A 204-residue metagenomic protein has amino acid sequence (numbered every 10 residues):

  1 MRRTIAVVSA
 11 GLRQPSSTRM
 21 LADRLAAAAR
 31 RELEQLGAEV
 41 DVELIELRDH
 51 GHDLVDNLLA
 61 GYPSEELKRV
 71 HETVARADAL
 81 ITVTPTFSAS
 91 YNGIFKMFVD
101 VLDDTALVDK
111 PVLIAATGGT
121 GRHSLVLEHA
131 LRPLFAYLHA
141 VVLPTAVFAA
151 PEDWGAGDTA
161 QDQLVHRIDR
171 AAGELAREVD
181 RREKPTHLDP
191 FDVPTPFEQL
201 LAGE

Functional and structural regions predicted by a protein language model:
M1-V83, A89-K96, D100, F191-E204: N-terminal beta1-alpha1-beta2 submodule of the flavodoxin-like/Rossmannoid cofactor-binding fold
L21-L25, L127, A171: Hydrophobic alpha-helical membrane-association signature
A28, E32, L134-V141, A150 (+1 more regions): Change "in soluble alpha/beta enzymes" to "in soluble alpha/beta proteins
N57, Y62-V74, T120, A130 (+3 more regions): Functional cleft and adjacent loop/helix regions within the main domain that mediate ligand binding or catalysis
T82-T84, A115-A116: Conserved beta-strand segments of the P-loop GTPase G domain that flank and frequently precede/overlap
D104-V108: Short, conserved loop/helix-junction motifs that constitute active-site signature segments in enzyme catalytic cores
V112-R167: Short, glycine-/small-residue-rich phosphate/pyrophosphate-handling segment
P144-E204: Glycine-rich phosphate/pyrophosphate-binding loop and the adjoining helix
